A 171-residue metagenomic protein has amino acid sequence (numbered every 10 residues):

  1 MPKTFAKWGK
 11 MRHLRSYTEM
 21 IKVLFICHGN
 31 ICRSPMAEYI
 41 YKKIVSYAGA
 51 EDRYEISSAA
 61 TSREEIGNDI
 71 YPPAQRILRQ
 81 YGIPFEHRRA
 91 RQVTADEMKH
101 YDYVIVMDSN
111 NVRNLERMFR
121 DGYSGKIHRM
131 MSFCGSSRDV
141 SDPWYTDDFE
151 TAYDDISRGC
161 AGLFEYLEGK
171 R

Functional and structural regions predicted by a protein language model:
P2, W8-H100, E165-R171: Conserved active-site segments centered on acidic
W8, E97, Y103, S109-R171: Phosphate-binding/catalytic loops
C27, L78, I105-V106, I156: Hydrophobic structural packing positions in well-ordered secondary structure
S34, D108-S109: Helix N-cap/beta->alpha junction signal
